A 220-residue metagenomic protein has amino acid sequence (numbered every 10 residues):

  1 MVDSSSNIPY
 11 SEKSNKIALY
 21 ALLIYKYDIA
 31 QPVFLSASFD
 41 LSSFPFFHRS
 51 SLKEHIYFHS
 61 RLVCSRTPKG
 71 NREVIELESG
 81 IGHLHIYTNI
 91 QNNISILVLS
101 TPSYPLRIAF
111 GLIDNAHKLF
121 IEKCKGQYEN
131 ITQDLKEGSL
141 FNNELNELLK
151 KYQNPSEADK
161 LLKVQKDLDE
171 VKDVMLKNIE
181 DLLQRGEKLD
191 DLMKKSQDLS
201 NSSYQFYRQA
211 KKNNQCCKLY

Functional and structural regions predicted by a protein language model:
M1-D181, K211-K212, C216-Y220: Soluble N-terminal interaction domains of secretory/endomembrane membrane proteins
D173-Y204, R208-Q209: Internal amphipathic alpha-helices that form coiled-coils
